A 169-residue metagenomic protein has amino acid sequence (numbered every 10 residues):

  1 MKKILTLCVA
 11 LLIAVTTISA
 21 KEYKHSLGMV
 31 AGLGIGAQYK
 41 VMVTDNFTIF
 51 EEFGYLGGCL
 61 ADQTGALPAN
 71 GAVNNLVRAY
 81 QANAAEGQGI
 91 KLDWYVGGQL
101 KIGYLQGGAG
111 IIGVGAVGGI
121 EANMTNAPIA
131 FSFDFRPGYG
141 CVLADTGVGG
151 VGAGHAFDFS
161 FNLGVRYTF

Functional and structural regions predicted by a protein language model:
M1-Y23: Cleavable N-terminal export/targeting peptides
E22-Q38: Short N-terminal segments immediately surrounding and downstream of signal-peptide cleavage
K24, A61-Q63, G147-V151: Extracellular loop and loop/strand-boundary signature of outer-membrane beta-barrel proteins
A31-I35, F53-C59, L100-Q106, P137-L143 (+1 more regions): Transmembrane beta-strands of outer-membrane beta-barrel pores
V41-F131: Gram-negative (and chloroplast) outer-membrane scaffold detector with strong preference for beta-barrel transmembrane
N74, A156-F169: Outer-membrane beta-barrel "beta-signal"
G113, V148-A156: Flexible, surface-exposed loop regions and adjacent strand-edge segments of Gram-negative outer-membrane beta-barrel
F133-F135: Internal, hydrophobic beta-strand segments that form the core of beta-sheet-rich folds
